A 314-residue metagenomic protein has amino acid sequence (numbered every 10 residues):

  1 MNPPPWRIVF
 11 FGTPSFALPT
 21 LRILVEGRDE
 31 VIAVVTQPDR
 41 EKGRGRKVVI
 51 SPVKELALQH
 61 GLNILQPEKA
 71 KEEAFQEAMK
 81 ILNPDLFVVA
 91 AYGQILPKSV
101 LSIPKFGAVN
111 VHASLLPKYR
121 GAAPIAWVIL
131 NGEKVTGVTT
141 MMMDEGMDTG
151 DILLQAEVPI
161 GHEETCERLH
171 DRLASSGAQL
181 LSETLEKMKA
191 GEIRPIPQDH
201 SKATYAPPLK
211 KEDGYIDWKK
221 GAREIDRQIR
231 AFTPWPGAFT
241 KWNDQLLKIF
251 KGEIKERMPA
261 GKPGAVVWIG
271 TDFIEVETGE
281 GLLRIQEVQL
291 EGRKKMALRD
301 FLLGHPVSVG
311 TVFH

Functional and structural regions predicted by a protein language model:
N2, K219-H314: An anion-binding loop in the catalytic cleft
N2-G45: N-terminal Rossmann-like dinucleotide-binding module
P5, G27, Q37, L86-Y205 (+1 more regions): Donor/substrate-binding cores of folate-linked one-carbon enzymes
G12, V34, A57, F87 (+7 more regions): A residue-level signal for conserved active-site and pocket-lining positions in enzyme catalytic cores
T13-F16, E68-K71, Y92-Q94: Short beta->alpha connector loops
E30, G61-N63, G107: Conserved beta-strand segments of alpha/beta enzyme cores
Q37, E41-D85: N-terminal glycine-/serine-/threonine-rich beta1-alpha1-beta2 phosphate-ribose binding loop of Rossmann-like
